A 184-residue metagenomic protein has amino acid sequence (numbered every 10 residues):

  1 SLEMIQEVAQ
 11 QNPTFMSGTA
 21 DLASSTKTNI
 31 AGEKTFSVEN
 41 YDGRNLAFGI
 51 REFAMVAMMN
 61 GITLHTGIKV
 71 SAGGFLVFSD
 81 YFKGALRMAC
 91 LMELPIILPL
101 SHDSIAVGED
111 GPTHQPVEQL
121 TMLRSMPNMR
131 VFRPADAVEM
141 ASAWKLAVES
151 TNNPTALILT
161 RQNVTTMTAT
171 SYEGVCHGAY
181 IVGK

Functional and structural regions predicted by a protein language model:
S1-T165, G174-H177: Thiamine diphosphate
T170, V175-K184: Generic long, charged, amphipathic alpha-helical segments
